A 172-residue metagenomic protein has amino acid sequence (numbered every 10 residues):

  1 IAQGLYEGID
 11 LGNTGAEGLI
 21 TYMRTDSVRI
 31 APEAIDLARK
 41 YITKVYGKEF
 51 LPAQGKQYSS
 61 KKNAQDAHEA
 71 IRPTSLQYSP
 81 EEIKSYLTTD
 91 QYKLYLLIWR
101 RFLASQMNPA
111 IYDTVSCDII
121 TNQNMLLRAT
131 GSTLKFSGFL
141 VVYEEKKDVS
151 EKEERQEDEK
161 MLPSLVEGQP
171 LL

Functional and structural regions predicted by a protein language model:
I1-L172: Core catalytic DNA strand-manipulation module of type IA topoisomerases
